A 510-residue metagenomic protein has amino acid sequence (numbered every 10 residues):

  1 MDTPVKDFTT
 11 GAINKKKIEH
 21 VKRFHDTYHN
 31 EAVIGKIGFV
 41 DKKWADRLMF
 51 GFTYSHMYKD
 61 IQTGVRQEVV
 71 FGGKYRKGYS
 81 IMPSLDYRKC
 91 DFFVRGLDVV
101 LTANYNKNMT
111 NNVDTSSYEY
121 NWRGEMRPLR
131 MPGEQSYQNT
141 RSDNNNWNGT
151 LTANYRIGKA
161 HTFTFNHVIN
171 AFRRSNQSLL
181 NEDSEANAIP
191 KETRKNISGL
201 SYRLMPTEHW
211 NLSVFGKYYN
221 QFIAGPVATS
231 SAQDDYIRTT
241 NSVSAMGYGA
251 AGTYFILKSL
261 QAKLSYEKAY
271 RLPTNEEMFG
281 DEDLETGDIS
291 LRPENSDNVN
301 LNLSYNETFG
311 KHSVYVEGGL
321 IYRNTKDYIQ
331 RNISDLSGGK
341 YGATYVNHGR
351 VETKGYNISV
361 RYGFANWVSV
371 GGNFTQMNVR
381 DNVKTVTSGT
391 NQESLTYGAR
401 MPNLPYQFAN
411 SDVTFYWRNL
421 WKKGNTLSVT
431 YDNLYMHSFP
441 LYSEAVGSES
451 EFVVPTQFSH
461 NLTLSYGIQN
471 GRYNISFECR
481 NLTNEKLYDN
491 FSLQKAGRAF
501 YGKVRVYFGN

Functional and structural regions predicted by a protein language model:
M1, Y54-Y58, Y105-M109, I169-R173 (+12 more regions): Transmembrane beta-strands of outer-membrane beta-barrel pores
M1-R66: Periplasmic-side early beta-strands and strand-to-turn transitions of outer-membrane beta-barrels
D2-T10, D60-V69, N112-Y120, S175-D183 (+7 more regions): Outer-membrane beta-barrel translocator domains and adjoining extracellular loop/strand segments of Gram-negative
E19-R23, R66-Y75, E134-N139, N148 (+8 more regions): Extracellular loop and loop/strand-boundary signature of outer-membrane beta-barrel proteins
I34-M57, R76-A232, I237-L257, S265-E267 (+3 more regions): Face-selective signature of the C-terminal outer-membrane beta-barrel domain
F255, A262-E267, R271-P273, E294-K354 (+2 more regions): Membrane-embedded beta-barrel scaffold of Gram-negative outer-membrane proteins
Y270, N324-D327, V370, V429-N510: C-terminal beta-signal and adjacent terminal beta-strands/loops of Gram-negative outer-membrane beta-barrel proteins
H312-N324, T344-P440: Gram-negative outer-membrane beta-barrel transporters
